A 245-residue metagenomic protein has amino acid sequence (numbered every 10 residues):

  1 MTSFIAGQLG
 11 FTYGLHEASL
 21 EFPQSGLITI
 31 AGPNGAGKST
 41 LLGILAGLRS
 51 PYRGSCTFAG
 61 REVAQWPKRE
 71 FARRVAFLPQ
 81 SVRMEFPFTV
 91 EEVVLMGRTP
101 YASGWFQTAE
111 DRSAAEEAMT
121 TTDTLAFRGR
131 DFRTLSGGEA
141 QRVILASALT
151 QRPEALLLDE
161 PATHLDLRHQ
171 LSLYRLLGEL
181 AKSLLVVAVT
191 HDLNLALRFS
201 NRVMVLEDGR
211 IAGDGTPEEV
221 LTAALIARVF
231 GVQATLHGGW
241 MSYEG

Functional and structural regions predicted by a protein language model:
F22, G54-A64, F71, R130: Conserved ABC transporter NBD signature motif
A46: Helix-to-loop junction immediately C-terminal to a conserved catalytic motif
L95, A109-F127, I144: Conserved ABC ATPase "signature" region
D131-L135, E139: Conserved ABC ATPase signature
L156-E160: Catalytic Walker B motif of ABC-type/P-loop ATPase nucleotide-binding domains
A227-G245: ABC ATPase nucleotide-binding domains
